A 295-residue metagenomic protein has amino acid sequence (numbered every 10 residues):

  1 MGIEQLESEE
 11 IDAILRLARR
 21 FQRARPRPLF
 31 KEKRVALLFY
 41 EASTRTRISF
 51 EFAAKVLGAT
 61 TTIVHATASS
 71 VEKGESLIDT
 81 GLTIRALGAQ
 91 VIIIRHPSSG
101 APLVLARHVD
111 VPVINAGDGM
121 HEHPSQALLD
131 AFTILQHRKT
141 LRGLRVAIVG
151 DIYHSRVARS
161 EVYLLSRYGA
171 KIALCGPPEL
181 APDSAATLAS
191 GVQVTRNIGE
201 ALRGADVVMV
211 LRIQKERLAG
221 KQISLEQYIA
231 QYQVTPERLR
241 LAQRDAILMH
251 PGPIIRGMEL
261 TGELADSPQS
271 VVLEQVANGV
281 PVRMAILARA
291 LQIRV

Functional and structural regions predicted by a protein language model:
M1-F52: Positively charged, low-complexity intrinsically disordered leader regions
F30-L135, R256: Phosphate/diphosphate ligand-binding glycine-rich loop within oxidoreductases
Y40-F52, Q136-L211: Glycine-rich phosphate/diphosphate-binding loop of Rossmann-like nucleotide-binding domains
A101-D118, G220-A242, P268-Q269: A short, gly/pro- and small-residue-rich
V111, G169-K171, L241-I247: A short helix->loop->beta-strand "cap" motif at the edges of active sites that frequently abuts
A186-E263: Rossmann-like adenosine-cofactor binding region
D245-A246, P251-V295: Adenosine-phosphate binding glycine-rich loop
